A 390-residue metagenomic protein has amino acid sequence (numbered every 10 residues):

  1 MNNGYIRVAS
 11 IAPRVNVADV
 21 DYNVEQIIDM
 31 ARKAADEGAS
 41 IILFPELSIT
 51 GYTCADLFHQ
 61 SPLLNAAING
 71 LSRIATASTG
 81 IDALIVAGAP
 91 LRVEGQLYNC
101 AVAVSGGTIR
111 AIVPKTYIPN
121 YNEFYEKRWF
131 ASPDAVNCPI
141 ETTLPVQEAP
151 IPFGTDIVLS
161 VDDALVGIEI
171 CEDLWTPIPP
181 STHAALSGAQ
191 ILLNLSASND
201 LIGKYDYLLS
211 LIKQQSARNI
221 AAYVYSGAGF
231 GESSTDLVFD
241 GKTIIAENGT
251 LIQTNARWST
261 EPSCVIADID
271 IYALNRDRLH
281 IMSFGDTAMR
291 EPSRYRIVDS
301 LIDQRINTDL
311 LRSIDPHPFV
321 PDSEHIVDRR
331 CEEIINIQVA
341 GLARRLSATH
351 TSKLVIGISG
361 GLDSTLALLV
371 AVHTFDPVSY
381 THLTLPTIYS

Functional and structural regions predicted by a protein language model:
M1-G357, L368-D376: Enzyme catalytic cores with a strong preference for nitrogen-chemistry domains
S364: Catalytic nucleophile loop
S379: Conserved phosphate-binding/catalytic loops in two-lobed NTP-binding clefts
H382-S390: Single conserved hydrophobic/aromatic residue that forms the stacking wall/gate of nucleotide- or nucleobase-binding
